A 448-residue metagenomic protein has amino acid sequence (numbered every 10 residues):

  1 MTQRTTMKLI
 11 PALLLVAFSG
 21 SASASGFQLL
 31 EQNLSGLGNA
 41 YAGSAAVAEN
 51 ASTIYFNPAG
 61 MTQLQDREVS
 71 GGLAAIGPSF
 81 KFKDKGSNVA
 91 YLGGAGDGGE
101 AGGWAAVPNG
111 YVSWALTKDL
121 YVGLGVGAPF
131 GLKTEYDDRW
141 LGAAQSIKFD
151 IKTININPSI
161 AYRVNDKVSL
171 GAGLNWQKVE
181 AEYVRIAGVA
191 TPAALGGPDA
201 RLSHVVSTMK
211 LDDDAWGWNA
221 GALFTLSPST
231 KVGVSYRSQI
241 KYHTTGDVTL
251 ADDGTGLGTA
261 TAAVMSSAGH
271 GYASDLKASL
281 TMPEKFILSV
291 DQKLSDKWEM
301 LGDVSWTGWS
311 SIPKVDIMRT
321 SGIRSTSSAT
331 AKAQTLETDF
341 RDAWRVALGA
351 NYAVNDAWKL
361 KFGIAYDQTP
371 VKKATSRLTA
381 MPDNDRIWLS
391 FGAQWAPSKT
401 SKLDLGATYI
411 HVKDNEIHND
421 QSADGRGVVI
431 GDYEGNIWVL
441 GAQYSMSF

Functional and structural regions predicted by a protein language model:
M1-A24: Gram-negative bacterial Sec-dependent N-terminal signal peptides
A17-G20, L73, A393: Residue-level signal for alpha-helical transmembrane segments in multi-pass membrane proteins
S25-G36, A40, V89-L92, A105-F448: Outer-membrane beta-barrel porins/channels
S35-T53: N-terminal targeting signals for Sec/Tat export/insertion, comprising classic cleavable signal peptides
V47-F56, T62-Y136: Outer-membrane beta-barrel translocator/receptor signature
